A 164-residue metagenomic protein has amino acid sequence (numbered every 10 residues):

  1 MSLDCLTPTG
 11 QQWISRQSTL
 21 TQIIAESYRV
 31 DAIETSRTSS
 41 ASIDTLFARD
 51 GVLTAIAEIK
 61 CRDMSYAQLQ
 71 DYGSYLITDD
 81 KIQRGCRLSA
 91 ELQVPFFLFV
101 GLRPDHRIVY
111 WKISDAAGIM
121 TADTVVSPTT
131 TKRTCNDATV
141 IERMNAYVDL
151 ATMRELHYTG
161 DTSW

Functional and structural regions predicted by a protein language model:
M1-R37: Acidic-basic catalytic patches of nuclease active cores, encompassing PD-(D/E)XK and other metal-cofactor nuclease
S2-Q11, A32, K60-I108: Catalytic cores of nucleic-acid endonucleases
P8, Q22, E26, A48 (+1 more regions): Non-catalytic C-terminal interaction segments of nucleic acid-processing enzymes
S27, A48-G51, L88-L92: Alpha-helix C-cap/termination motif
E34-T38, L46-R49: Short secondary-structure boundary/capping segments within folded domains
A41: Beta-rich catalytic cores
T45-F47, G51-A67: Conserved catalytic cores of phosphodiester-cleaving nucleases, focusing on short active-site segments
